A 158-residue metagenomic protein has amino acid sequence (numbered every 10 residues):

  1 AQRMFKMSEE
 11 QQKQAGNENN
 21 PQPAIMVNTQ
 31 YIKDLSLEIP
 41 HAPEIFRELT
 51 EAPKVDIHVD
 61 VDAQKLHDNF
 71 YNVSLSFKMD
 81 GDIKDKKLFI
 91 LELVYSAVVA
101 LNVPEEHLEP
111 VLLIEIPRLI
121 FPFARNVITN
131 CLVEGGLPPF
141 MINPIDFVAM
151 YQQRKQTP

Functional and structural regions predicted by a protein language model:
F5-L119, F123-P158: N-terminal intrinsically disordered, cationic/polar leader segments that include organellar targeting peptides
